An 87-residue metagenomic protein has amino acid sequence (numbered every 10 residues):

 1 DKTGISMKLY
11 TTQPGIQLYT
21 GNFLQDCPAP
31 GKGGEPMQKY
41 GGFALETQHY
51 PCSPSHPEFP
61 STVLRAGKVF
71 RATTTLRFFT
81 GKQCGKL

Functional and structural regions predicted by a protein language model:
D1-L87: Active-site pocket scaffolds in enzymes
